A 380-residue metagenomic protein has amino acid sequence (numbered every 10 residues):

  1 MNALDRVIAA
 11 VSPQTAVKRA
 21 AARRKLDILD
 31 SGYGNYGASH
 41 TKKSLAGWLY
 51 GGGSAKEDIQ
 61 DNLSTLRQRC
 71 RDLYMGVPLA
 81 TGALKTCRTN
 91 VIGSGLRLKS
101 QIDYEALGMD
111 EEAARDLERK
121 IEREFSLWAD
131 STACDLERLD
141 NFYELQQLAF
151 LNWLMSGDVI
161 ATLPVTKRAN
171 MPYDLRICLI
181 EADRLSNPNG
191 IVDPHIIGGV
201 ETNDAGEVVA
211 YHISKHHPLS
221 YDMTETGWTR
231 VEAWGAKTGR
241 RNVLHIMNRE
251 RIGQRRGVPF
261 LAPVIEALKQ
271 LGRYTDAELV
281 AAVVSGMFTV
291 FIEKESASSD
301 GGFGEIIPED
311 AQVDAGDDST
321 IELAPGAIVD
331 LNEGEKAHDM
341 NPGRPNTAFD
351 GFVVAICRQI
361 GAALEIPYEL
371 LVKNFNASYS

Functional and structural regions predicted by a protein language model:
M1-W153, T166-A169: Extended, helix-rich architectural segments
R6, I28-S31, N62, I102-A106 (+12 more regions): Short linear motifs in intrinsically disordered/low-complexity regions
S31, K43, G47, T89 (+6 more regions): Hydrophobic transmembrane signal anchors and adjacent membrane-proximal interface regions, especially in viral
Y33-K43, Q60-M75, G93-L96, I213-K215 (+2 more regions): Short charge-dense sequence patches
Y36-T41, G51, A55-E57, A80 (+10 more regions): Intrinsically disordered, low-complexity, compositionally biased regions/tails
A55, L66-C87, E122-C134, Y173-S186 (+3 more regions): Amphipathic repeat-derived elements
L84-I246: Structured, mid-chain assembly/scaffold modules that mediate subunit interfaces within large macromolecular complexes
R240-Y379: Extended, charged amphipathic alpha-helical segments
